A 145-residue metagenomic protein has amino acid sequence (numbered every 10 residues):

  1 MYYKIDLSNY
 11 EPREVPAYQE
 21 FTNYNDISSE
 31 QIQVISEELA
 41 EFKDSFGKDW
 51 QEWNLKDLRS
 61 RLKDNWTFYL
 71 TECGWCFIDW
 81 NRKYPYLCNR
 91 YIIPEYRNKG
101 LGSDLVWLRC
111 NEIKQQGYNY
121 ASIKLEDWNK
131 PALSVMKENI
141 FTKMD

Functional and structural regions predicted by a protein language model:
M1-N25, D145: Acyl-donor-binding surface of acyltransferase catalytic domains
V34-W50: Helix-loop element at the rim of GNAT/NAT acetyltransferase active sites that forms part of the acceptor-substrate
G47-I92: A conserved beta-strand-loop-helix scaffold within acyl/acetyltransferase catalytic domains
R90-N98, L125-E126: A short, internal acetyl-CoA/4′-phosphopantetheine-binding micro-motif in the GNAT/acyltransferase core
Y96, G100-L108: Conserved acetyl-CoA pyrophosphate-binding loop and the N-cap/start of the following alpha-helix in GNAT-like
S103, D127-D145: Conserved active-site alpha-helix within GNAT-family acetyltransferase domains
I113-L125: Conserved GNAT acetyl-CoA-binding A-motif
